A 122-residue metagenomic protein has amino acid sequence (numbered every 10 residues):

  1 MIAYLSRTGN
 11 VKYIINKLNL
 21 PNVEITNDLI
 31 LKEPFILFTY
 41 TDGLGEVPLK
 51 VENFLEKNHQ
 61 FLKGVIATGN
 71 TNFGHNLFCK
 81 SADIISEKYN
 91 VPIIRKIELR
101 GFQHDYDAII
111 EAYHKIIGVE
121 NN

Functional and structural regions predicted by a protein language model:
M1-L49: N-terminal beta1-alpha1-beta2 submodule of the flavodoxin-like/Rossmannoid cofactor-binding fold
E33-N122: FMN-binding flavodoxin-like domain, especially the glycine-rich phosphate-binding loop
